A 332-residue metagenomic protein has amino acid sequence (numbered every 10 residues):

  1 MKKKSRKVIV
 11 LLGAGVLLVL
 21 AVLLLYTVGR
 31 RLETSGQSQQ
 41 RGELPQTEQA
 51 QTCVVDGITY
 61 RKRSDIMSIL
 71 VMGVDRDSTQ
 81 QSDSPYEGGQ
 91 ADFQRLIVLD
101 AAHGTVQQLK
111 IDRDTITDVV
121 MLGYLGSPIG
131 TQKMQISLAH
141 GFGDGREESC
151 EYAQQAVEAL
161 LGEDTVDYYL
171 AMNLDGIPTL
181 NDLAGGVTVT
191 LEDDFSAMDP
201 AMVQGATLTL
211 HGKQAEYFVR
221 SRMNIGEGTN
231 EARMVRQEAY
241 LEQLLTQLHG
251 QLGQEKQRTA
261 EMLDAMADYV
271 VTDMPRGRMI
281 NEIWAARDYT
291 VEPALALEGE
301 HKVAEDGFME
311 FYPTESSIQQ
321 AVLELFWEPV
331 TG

Functional and structural regions predicted by a protein language model:
K2, V8, L12-G15, L23-G332: Non-catalytic, solvent-exposed segments at the cell envelope interface
